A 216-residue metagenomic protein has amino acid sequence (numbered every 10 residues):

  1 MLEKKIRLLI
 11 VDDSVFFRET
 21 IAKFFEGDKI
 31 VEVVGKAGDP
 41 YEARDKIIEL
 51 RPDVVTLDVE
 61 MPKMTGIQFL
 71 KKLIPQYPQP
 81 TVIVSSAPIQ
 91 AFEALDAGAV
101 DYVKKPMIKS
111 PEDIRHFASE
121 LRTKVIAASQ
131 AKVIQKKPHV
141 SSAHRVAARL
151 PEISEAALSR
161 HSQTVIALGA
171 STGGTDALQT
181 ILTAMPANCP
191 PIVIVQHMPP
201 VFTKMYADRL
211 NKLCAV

Functional and structural regions predicted by a protein language model:
M1-V216: Strand-loop microenvironment adjacent to phosphate/nucleotide-handling motifs in alpha/beta enzyme folds
